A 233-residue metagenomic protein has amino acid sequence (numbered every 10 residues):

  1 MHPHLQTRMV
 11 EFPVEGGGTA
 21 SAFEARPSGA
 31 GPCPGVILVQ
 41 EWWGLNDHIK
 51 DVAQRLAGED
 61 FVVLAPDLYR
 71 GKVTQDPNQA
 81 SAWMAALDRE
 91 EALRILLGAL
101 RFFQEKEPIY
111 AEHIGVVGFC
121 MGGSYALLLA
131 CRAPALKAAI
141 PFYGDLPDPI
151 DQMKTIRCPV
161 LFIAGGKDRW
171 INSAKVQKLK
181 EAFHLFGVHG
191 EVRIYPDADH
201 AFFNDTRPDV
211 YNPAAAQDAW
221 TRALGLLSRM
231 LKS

Functional and structural regions predicted by a protein language model:
M1-H2, M9-I109, F202-N204: Serine-hydrolase catalytic machinery in alpha/beta-hydrolase-like enzymes
L64-A65, P141, V192: Hydrophobic residues in well-ordered beta-strands that form the structural core
L97-R157: Primarily recognizes the serine-hydrolase "nucleophile elbow" in alpha/beta-hydrolase and SGNH/GDSL folds
I156, F162-A164, D168: Short beta-strand/loop motif that positions the catalytic acidic residue of the alpha/beta-hydrolase fold
N172-A182: Short alpha-helix in the alpha/beta-hydrolase fold that links the catalytic acid
F186-S233: C-terminal catalytic histidine-bearing segment of alpha/beta-hydrolase fold enzymes
